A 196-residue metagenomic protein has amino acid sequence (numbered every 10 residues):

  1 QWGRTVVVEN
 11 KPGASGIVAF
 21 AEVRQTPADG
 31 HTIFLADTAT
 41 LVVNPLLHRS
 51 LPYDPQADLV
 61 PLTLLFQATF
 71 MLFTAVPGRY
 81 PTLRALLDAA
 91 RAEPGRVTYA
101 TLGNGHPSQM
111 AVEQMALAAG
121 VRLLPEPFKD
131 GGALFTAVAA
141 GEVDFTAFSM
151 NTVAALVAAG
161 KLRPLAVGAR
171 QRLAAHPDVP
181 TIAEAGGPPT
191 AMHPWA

Functional and structural regions predicted by a protein language model:
Q1-A57, G95-R96, N104, G120-F145 (+1 more regions): N-terminal (or domain-start) structured segment
Q1-G3, Q109-L117: Short, polar/charged alpha-helical segment
H31-F34, P52-M71, T98-A100, P164 (+2 more regions): A structural signal for short loop-to-beta-strand junctions that line the ligand-binding cleft of periplasmic/secreted
D37-T38, V76, M150-N151, A169-R170: Short secondary-structure boundary segments
V42-R49, L65-R79, E113-A118, H193-W195: Periplasmic solute-binding protein
Q67, T82, V153-A196: C-terminal lobe and pocket-closing loops of periplasmic/extracytoplasmic Venus-flytrap solute-binding proteins
T74-G95, P177-V179, A185: Flexible hinge/capping segments at coil-to-helix
